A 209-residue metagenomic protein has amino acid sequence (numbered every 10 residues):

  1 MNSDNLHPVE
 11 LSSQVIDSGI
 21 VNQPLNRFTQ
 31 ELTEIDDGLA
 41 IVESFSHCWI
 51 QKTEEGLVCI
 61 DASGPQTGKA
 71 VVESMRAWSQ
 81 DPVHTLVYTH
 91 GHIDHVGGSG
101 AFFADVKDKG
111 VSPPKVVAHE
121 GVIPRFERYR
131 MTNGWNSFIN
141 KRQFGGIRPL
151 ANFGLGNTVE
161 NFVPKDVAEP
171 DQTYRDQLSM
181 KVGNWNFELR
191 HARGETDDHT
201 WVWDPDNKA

Functional and structural regions predicted by a protein language model:
M1-T29: N-terminal pre-domain segments of enzymes
L25, L32, E55, Q66-V117 (+1 more regions): Active-site metal-binding motif and surrounding structural segment of the metallo-beta-lactamase
N26-Q80, W201-A209: Conserved beta-strand hairpin/beta-sheet module of binuclear metal-dependent hydrolase folds, prominently
V42, E54, G98-S99, F126-M131: Short, solvent-exposed loop/turn and secondary-structure capping segments
V58-D61, T85-V87, L189: Short catalytic-loop micro-motif centered on adjacent basic/acidic residues
G91-G97, I123-R125, T196-D197: Active-site environment of divalent metal-dependent phosphoester hydrolases
P124-H191, D206: Metallo-beta-lactamase
R190-H199: Active-site glycine- and acidic-residue-rich loops that bind and position anionic ligands or nucleotide-like cofactors
